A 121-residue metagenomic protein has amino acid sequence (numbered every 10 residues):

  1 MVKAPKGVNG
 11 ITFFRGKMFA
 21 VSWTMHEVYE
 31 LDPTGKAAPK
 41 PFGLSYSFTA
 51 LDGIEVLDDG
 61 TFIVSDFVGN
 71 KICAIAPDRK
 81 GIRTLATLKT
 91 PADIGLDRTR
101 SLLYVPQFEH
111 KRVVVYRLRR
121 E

Functional and structural regions predicted by a protein language model:
M1-K3, K36-Y46, K80-A86: A short beta-strand motif characteristic of beta-propeller blades
M1-M25, S45-T61, L88-L102, H110: Beta-rich, blade/repeat-based domains predominating in secreted/periplasmic proteins but also intracellular
V2, E30-L31: Lipid deacylating catalytic domains
W23-T24, F67, F108-H110, L118: Short loop/turn segments immediately following the C-termini of beta-strands
H26-V28, N70-I72, K111-V113: Structural signal for beta-propeller blades
D32-K36, I75-K80, R117-E121: Short loop/turn segments that connect beta-strands within beta-propeller blades
A37, F62, G81, L102-L103: Hydrophobic "anchor" residues
D66-G69, R79: Extracytoplasmic/luminal low-complexity segments enriched in Pro/Gly and acidic/polar residues that act as flexible
